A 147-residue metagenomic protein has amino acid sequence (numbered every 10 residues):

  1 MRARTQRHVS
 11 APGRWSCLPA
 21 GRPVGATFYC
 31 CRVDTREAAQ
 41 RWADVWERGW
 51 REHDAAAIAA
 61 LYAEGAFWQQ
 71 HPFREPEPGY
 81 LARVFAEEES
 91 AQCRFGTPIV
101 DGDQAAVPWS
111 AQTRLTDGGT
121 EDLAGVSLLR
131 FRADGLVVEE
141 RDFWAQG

Functional and structural regions predicted by a protein language model:
A3-T5: Intrinsically disordered, low-complexity terminal segments enriched in Ser/Thr
T27-A38, A82-G147: A beta-strand edge to alpha-helix "cap/lid" segment located at domain peripheries
T35-R36, R48, E52-Q104: A solvent-exposed, acidic/Ser-Thr-rich amphipathic alpha-helical stretch
